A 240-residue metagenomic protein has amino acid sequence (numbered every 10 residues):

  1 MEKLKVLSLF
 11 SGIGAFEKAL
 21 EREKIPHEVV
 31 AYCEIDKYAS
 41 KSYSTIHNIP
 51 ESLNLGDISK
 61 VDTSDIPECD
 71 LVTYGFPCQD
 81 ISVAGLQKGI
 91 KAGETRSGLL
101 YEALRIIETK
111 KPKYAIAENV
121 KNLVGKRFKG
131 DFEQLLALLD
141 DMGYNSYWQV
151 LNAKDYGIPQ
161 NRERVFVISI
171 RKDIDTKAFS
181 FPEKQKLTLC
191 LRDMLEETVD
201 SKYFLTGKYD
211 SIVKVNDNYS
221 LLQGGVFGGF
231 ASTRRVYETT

Functional and structural regions predicted by a protein language model:
M1-V29, E68, L138-M142, R164-T240: S-adenosyl-L-methionine-dependent DNA methyltransferase catalytic core
E2-Y114, K121-E133, D140: Core alpha/beta nucleotide-donor-binding catalytic domains of modification enzymes
P26, D155-I158: Short, conserved secondary-structure transition motifs
L55, K121, G143-D155: Conserved S-adenosyl-L-methionine
D57, Q134, N152, L189-C190: Secondary-structure junction/capping motif
S82, N152, I168: Residues in well-ordered beta-strands of folded domains
Q160-R162: Short, solvent-exposed loop/turn segments at the edges of secondary structure
